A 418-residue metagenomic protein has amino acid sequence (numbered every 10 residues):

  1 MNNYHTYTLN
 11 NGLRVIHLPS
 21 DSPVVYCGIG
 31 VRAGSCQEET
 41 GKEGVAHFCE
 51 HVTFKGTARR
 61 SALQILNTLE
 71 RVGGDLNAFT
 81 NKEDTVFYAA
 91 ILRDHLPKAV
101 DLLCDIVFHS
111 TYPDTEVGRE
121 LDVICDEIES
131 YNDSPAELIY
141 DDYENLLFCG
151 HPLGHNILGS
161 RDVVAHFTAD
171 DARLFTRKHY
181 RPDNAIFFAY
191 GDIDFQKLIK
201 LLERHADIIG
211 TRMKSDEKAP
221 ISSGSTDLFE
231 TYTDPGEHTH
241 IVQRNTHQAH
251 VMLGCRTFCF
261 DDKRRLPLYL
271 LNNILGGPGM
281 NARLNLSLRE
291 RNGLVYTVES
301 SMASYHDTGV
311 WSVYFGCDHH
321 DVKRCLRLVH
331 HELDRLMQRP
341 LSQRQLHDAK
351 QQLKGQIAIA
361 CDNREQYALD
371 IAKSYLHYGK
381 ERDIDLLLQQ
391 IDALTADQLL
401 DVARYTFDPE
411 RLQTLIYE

Functional and structural regions predicted by a protein language model:
M1-N11: Short, Gly/Pro- and small/polar-rich lid/capping loops
T8, Q64-S222, I241, F258-C259 (+2 more regions): Charge-rich, well-structured scaffold segments of protease-associated domains
G12, P19-L69, Y143, K263-L275 (+1 more regions): Active/ligand-binding-proximal structured segments within catalytic/core domains that scaffold catalytic residues
L13, V25-C27, T85, A249-V251 (+2 more regions): Change "...and in nucleic-acid phosphodiester-cleaving endonucleases..." to "...and in nucleic-acid processing enzymes
I16, Y26-G30, T53, N77-F79 (+2 more regions): Short, conserved beta-strand segments within well-ordered enzyme catalytic domains that often line or immediately flank
P19-P23, G28-G30, K214-N281: His/Glu-based metal-binding/catalytic segments typifying zinc-dependent metallopeptidases
H47, H51, H151, H250: Histidine-centered active-site/metal-ligand motif
